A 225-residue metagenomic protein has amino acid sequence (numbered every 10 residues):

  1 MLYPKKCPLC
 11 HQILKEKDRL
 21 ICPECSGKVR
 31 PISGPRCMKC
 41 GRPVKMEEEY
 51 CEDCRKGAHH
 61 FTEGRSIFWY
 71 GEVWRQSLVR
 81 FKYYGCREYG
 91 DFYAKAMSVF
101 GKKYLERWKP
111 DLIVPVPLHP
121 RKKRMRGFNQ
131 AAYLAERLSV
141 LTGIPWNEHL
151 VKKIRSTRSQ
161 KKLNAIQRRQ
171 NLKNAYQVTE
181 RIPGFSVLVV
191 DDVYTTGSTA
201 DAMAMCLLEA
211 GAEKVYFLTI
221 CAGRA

Functional and structural regions predicted by a protein language model:
M1-D191, T195-A225: Glycine-rich phosphate/pyrophosphate-handling loop used in enzymes and phosphotransfer proteins
